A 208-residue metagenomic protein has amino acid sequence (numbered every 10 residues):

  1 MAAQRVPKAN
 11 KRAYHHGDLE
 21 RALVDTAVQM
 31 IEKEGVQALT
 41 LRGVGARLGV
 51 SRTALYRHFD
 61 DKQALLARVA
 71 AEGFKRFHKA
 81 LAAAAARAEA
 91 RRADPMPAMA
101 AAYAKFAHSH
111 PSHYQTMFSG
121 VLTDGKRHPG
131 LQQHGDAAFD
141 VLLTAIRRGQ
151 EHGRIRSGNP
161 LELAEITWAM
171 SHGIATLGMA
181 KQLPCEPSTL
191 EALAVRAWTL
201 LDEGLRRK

Functional and structural regions predicted by a protein language model:
M1-P7, F139-H152, T176-A180, P184-K208: C-terminal peripheral helix-coil segments that are non-catalytic and often amphipathic
D18, A22-Q29, K33, R47 (+9 more regions): Alpha-helical structural segments
M30-L39, P111: Short helix/strand-capping hinge loops at secondary-structure junctions that flank key functional elements
L39-A46, L55: Append "Primarily bacterial transcriptional regulators
G49-F59: Short hydrophobic/aromatic patch on the recognition helix
A93-S112, L161-W168, E191, V195-E203: Amphipathic alpha-helical segments that line or abut small-molecule/effector binding pockets and mediate allosteric
D94-P97, G130-A137, E151-A169, T189: All-alpha amphipathic helical-bundle segments outside canonical DNA-binding/catalytic cores that form hydrophobic
H108-K126, T176-P184: Amphipathic alpha-helical segments used for helix-helix packing
